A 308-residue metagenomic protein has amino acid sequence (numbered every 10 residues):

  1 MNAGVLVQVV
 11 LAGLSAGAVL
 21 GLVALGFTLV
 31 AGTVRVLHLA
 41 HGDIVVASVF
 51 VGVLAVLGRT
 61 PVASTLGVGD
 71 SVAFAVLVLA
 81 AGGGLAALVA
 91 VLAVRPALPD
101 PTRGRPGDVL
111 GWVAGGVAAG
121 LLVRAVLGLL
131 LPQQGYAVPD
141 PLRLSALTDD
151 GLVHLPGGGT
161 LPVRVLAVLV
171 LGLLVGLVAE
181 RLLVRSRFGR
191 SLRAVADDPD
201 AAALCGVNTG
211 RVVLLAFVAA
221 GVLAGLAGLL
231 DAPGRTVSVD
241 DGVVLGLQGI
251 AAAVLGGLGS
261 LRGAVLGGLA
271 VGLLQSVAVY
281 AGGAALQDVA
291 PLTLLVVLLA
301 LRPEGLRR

Functional and structural regions predicted by a protein language model:
M1-V23, L37, P61-A75, D100-V113 (+4 more regions): Membrane-interfacial amphipathic/re-entrant helices at transmembrane-helix boundaries
N2-V19, A179-V184, V213-A253, V277-V289: Inter-helical junctions in multi-pass inner-membrane proteins, predominant in energy-converting antiporter-like
V5, T102, L130, Q134-G135 (+3 more regions): Cytosolic-side transmembrane-helix boundaries in multi-pass membrane proteins
F27-V51, R105-L110, F188-S191, L214-L215 (+3 more regions): Short, non-helical or kinked segments that cap or interrupt transmembrane helices
D43-A47, A97-G128, G242-V254, G283-R302: Pore- or pathway-lining transmembrane helices of multi-pass membrane proteins that form conduits for solutes/ions
A63-A119, V126, L266-V271, Q275 (+1 more regions): Alpha-helical transmembrane segments within multi-pass membrane transporters and channels
A97, R105-R185, V212, G282: Transmembrane helix-bundle core of multi-pass membrane transporters and related energy-transducing complexes
P156-S238, L261-G267: Helix-loop-helix "hairpin" substructures at the membrane interface of multi-pass membrane proteins
